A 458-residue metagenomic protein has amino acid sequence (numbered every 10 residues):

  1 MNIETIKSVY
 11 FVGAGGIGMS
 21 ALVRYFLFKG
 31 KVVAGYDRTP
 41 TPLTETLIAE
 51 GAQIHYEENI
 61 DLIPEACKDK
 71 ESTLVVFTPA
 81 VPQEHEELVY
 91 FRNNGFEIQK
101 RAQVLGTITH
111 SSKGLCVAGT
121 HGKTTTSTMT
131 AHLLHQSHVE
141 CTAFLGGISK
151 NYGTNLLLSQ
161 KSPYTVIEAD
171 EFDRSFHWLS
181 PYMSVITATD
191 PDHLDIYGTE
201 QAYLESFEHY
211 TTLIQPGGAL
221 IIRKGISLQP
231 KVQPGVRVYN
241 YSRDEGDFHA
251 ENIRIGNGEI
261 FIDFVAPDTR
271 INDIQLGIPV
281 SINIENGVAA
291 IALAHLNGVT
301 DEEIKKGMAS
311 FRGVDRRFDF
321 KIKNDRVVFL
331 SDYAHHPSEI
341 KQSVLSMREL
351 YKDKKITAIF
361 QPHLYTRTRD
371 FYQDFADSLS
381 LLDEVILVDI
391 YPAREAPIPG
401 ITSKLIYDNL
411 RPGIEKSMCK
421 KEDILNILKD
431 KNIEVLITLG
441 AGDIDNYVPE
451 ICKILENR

Functional and structural regions predicted by a protein language model:
M1-K100, V104, A219, H249 (+1 more regions): N-terminal leader/targeting and accessory segments in enzymes
N2-S8, G18, Y25, K29 (+2 more regions): Nucleotide phosphate-binding/pyrophosphate-handling subdomain across enzymes that bind or process nucleotide phosphates
S8-V9, V75, L115, C141 (+3 more regions): Conserved hydrophobic helix-helix packing surfaces used for dimerization/oligomerization
Y25-K31, I48, L62-C67, P79-K224 (+4 more regions): Phosphate-binding loop of NTP-binding sites
K31-R38, L220-K224, T357-F360, L382-P392: Short internal beta-strands
Y36-D37, H55-I60, Q99-Q103, F144-G146 (+4 more regions): Beta-strand->loop->alpha-helix junctions that form or flank phosphate-binding loops in nucleotide-handling enzymes
E50, R237, A376-E434: C-terminal helical cap/extension that packs against the catalytic core of soluble nucleotide-cofactor enzymes
K68-L74, P163, N432-E434: Short acidic/histidine-rich motifs immediately flanking catalytic phosphotransfer sites in two-component signaling
